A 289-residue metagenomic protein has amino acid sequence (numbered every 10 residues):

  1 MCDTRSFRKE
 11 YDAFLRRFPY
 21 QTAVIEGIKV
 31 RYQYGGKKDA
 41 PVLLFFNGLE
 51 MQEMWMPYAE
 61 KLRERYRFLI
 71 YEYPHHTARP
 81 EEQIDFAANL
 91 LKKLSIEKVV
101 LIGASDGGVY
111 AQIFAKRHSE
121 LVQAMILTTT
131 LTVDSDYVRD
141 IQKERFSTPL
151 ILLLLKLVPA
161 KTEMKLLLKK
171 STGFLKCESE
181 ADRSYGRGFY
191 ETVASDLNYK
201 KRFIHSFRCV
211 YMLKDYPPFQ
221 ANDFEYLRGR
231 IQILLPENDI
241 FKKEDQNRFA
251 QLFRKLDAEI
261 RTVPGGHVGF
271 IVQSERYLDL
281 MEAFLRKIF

Functional and structural regions predicted by a protein language model:
M1-V42, R65-Y66, E97, R286-F289: Alpha/beta-hydrolase fold catalytic core
I28-T77: Conserved HGGG/HGGXW glycine-rich cap/lid loop of the alpha/beta-hydrolase fold
E60-K61, E225-P264: Conserved loop-alpha-helix segment in the C-terminal half of the alpha/beta-hydrolase fold that carries the catalytic
L69-I102: Active-site loop/oxyanion-hole signature of alpha/beta-hydrolase fold enzymes
G103, G107, A111: Gly/Ala-rich beta-loop-alpha elbow adjacent to hydrolase catalytic centers
K116, M125-L157: Flexible "cap/lid" loop of the alpha/beta hydrolase fold
D136-V138, A160-F224: Conserved alpha/beta-hydrolase catalytic His-Asp/Glu region
G265-L278: Catalytic histidine-centered segment of alpha/beta-hydrolase-like enzymes
